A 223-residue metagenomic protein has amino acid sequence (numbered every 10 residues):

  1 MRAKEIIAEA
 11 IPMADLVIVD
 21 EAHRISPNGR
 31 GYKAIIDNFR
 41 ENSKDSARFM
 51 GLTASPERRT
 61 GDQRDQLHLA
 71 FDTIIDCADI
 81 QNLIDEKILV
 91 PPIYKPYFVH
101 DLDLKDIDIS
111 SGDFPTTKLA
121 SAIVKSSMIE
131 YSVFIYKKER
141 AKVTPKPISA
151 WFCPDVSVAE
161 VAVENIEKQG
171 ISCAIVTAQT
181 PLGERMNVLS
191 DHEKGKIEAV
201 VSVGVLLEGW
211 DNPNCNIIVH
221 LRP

Functional and structural regions predicted by a protein language model:
M1-L16: Conserved helix/coil segment N-terminal to the catalytic DExD/H
R2-E5, R24, F49, A54-R59 (+6 more regions): Conserved nucleotide-binding/hydrolysis micro-motifs of P-loop NTPases
P12-I18, E198-V203, E208-P223: A short beta-strand element within the Helicase C-terminal
A14, D45-A47, F71, L89-P92 (+2 more regions): Short glycine-/polar-rich loops that comprise or flank the Walker A/P-loop and associated switch/sensor motifs
A14-L16, K44-M50, G195-A199: Loop/turn-to-beta-strand initiation segments
R24-I93: Post-DEXD/H (motif II) to motif III coupling segment of the RecA-like Helicase ATP-binding lobe
T73-C153: Conserved interdomain linker/interface between the two RecA-like ATPase lobes of SF2 helicase motors
A150, A159-N165, I171-L207: Conserved helicase ATPase core of P-loop NTP-dependent helicases/translocases
